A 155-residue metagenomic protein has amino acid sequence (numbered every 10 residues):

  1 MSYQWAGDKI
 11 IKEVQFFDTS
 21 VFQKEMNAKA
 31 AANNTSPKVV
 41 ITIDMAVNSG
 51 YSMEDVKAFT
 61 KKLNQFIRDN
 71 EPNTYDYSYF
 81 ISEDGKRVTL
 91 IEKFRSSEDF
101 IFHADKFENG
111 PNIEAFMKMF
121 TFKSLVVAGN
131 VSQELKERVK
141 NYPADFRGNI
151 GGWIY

Functional and structural regions predicted by a protein language model:
M1, E13, I43-M45, L90: A structural signal for short, well-ordered beta-strand segments
M1-Q4, V14, Y77-S78: Hydrophobic/aromatic beta-strand elements that line small-molecule binding cavities or substrate pockets in beta-rich
A6, S20-V88, R95-K106, K118-Y155: Short S/T/G/P-rich N-terminal loop/turn motif that feeds into the first structured element of a domain
N109-E114: A short, acidic, amphipathic alpha-helical segment used as a generic capping/interface helix at domain edges
